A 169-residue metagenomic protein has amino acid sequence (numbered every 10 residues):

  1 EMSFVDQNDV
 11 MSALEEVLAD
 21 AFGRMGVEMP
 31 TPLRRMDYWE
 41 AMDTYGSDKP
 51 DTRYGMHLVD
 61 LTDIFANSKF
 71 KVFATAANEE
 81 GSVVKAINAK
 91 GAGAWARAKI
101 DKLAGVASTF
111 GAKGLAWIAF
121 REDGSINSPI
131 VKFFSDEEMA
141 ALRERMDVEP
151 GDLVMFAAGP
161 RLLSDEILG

Functional and structural regions predicted by a protein language model:
E1-G169: Class II aminoacyl-tRNA synthetase catalytic cores and aaRS-like
